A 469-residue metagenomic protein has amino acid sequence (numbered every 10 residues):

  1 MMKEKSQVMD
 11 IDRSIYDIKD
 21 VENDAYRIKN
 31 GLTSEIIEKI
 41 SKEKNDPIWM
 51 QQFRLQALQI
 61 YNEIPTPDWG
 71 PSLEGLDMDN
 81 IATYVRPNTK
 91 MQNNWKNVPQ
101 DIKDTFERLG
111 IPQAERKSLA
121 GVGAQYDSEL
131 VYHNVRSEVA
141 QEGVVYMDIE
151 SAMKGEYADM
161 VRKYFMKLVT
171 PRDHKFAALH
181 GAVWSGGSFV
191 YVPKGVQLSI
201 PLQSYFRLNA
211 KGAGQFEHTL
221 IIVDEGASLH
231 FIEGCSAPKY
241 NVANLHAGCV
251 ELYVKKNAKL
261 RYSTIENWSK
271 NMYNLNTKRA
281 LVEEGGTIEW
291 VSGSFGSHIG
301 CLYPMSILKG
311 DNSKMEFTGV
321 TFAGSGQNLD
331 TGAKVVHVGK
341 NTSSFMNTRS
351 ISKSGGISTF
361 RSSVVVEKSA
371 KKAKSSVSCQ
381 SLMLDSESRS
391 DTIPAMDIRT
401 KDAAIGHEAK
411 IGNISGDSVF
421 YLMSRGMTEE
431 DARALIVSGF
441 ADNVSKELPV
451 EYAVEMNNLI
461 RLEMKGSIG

Functional and structural regions predicted by a protein language model:
M1-K5, I468-G469: Short, Lys/Arg-enriched, disordered terminal segments
E4-Q7, I11, Y26-D173, A177-A178 (+1 more regions): N-terminal amphipathic, basic helical "cap/leader" segment at the start of enzyme domains
D12-Y16, K340: Extended intrinsically disordered or low-complexity segments
D17-K19, S34-E38, D397-I398: Short acidic (Asp/Glu) and glycine-rich catalytic loops that position anionic groups and cofactors
D17-N23, K44: Non-catalytic terminal regions with compositionally biased, polar/charged low complexity
Y132-N134, E138-M427, A441-G469: Conserved beta-strand/loop scaffold segments within soluble protein domains that form the structured core and edges
